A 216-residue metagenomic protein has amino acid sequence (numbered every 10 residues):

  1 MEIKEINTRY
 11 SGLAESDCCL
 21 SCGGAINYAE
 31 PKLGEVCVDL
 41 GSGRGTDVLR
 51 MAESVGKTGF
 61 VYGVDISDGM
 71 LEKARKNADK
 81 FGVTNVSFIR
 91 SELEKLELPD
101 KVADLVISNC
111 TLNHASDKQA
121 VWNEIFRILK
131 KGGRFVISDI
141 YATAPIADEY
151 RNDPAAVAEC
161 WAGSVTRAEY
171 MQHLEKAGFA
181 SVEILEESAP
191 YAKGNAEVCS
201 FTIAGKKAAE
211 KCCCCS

Functional and structural regions predicted by a protein language model:
S16-V36, T46, R50, S54: Conserved alpha-helix/loop element of class I SAM-dependent methyltransferases that forms part of the SAM/SAH-binding
V36-K95: Class I SAM-dependent methyltransferase SAM/SAH-binding core
E94-L105: A short acidic, Gly/Pro-enriched loop at the edge of an enzyme's catalytic core that lines a small-molecule cofactor
D104-D117: A short SAM/SAH-binding and catalytic strip from SAM-dependent methyltransferases
Q119-R134: A short glycine-rich, Lys/Arg-flanked "PGG" loop and its adjoining helix->strand segment in the class I
A142-W161: Short, glycine-/aromatic-enriched active-site segment of Class I SAM-dependent methyltransferases
G163-A177: Short alpha-helix
P190-S216: Core SAM-dependent methyltransferase catalytic element
